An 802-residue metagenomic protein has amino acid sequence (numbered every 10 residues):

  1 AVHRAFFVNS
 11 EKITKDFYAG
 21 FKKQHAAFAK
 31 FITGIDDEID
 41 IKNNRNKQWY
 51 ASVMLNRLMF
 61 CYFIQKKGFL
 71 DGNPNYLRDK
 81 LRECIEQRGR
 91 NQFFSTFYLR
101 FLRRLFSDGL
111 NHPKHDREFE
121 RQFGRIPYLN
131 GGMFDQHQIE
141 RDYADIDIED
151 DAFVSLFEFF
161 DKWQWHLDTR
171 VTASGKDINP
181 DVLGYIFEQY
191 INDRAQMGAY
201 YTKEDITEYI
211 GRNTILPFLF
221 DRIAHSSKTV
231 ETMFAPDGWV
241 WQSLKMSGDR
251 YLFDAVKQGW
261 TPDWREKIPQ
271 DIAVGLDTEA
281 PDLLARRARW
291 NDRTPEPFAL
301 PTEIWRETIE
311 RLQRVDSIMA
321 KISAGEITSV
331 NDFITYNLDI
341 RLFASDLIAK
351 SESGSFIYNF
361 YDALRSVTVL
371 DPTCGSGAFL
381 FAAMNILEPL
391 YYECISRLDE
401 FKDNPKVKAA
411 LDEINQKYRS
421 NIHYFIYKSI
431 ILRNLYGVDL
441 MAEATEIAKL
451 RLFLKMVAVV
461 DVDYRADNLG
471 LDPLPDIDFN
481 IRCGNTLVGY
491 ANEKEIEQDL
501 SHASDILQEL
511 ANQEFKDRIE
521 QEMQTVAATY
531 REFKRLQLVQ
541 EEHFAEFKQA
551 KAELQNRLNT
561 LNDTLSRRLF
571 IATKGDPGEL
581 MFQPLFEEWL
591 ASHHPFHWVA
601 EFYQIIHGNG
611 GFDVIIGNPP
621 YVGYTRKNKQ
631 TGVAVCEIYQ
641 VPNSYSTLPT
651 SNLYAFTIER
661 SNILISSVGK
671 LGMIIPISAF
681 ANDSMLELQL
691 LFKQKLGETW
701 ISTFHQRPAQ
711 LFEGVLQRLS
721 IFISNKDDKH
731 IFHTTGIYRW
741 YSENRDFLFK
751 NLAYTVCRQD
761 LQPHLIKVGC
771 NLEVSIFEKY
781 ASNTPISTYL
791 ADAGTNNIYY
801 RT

Functional and structural regions predicted by a protein language model:
A1-F134, T202, F381, E388 (+2 more regions): Signature of N6-adenine DNA methyltransferases within the class I
A1-I386, N434-A444, G484-L487, S566-K627 (+2 more regions): Preference for the N-terminal adenyl/adenosyl cofactor-binding alpha/beta module
F21, N213, P281-I357, K402 (+5 more regions): SAM-dependent nucleic-acid methyltransferase catalytic core
F69-D71, M197, D221-S226, C394-L398 (+3 more regions): Short, flexible/disordered secondary-structure transition segments
F234-S247, K406-A410, L690-L691, G697: Long amphipathic alpha-helical scaffold regions
L364-V367, L432, N652, L719: Short coil/loop residues immediately preceding or within conserved phosphate-binding loops of NTP-utilizing enzyme
P389-E393: Post-Walker A helix-loop "phosphate-sensing" segment adjacent to the P-loop in P-loop NTPases
